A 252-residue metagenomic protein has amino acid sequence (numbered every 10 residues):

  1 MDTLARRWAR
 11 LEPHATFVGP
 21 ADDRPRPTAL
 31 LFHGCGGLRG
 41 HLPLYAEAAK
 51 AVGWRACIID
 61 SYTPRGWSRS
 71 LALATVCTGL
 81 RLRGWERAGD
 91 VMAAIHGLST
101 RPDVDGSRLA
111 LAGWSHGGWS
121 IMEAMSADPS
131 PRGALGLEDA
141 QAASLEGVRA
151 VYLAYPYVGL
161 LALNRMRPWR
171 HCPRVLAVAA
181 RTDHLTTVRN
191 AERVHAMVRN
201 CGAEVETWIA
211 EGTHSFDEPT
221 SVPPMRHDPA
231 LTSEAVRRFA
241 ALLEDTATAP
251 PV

Functional and structural regions predicted by a protein language model:
D2-G19, P25-V104, W119, F216-R226 (+1 more regions): Serine-hydrolase catalytic machinery in alpha/beta-hydrolase-like enzymes
L31-G36, P156, A180-R181: Glycine-rich His-Gly loop
D60, A112, Y152-Y155, V178 (+1 more regions): Alpha/beta-hydrolase-fold catalytic nucleophile elbow
W85-R170: Primarily recognizes the serine-hydrolase "nucleophile elbow" in alpha/beta-hydrolase and SGNH/GDSL folds
H171, A177-A179: Short beta-strand/loop motif that positions the catalytic acidic residue of the alpha/beta-hydrolase fold
R181-H184, G212-T213: Acidic beta-to-alpha connecting loop that harbors the catalytic carboxylate
H184-R193: Conserved alpha/beta-hydrolase "acid-adjacent" motif
E204-V252: C-terminal catalytic histidine-bearing segment of alpha/beta-hydrolase fold enzymes
